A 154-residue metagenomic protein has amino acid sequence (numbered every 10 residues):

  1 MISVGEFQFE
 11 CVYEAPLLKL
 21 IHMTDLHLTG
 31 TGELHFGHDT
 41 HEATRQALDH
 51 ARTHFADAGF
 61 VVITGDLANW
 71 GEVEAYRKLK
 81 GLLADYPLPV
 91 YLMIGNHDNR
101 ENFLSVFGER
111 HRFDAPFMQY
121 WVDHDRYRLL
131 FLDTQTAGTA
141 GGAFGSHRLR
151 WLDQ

Functional and structural regions predicted by a protein language model:
M1-K78: N-terminal active-site segment of His-dependent metallophosphoesterases
V73-D153: Extended active-site neighborhood of metal-dependent phosphoesterases/phosphodiesterases
